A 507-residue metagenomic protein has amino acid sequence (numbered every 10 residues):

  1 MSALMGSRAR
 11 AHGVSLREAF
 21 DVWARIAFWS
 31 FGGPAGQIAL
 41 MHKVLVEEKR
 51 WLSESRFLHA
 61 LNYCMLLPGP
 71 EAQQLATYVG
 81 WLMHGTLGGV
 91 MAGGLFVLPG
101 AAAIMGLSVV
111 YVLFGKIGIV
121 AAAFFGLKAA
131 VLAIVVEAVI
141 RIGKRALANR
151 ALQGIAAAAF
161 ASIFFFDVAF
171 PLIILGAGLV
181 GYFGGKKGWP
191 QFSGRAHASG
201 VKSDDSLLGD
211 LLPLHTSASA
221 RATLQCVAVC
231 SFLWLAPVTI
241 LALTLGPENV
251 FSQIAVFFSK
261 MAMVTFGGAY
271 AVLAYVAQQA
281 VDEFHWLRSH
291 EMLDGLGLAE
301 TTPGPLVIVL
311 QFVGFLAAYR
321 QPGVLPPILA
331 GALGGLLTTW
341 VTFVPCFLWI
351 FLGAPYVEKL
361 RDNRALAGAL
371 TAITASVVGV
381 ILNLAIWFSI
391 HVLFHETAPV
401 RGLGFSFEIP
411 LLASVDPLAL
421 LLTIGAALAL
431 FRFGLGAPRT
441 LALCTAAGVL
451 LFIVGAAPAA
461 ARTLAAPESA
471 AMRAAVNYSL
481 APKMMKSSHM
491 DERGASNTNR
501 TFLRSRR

Functional and structural regions predicted by a protein language model:
M1-L67, E71, Y78-T302, L306-A465: Multi-pass membrane proteins that catalyze or facilitate reactions on polyprenyl-/lipid-phosphate substrates and their
R462, K483-K486: Charged/polar low-complexity intrinsically disordered segments
S469, R473-S479, S487-S488, R493-R500 (+1 more regions): Low-acidity, Ser/Thr- and Arg-rich intrinsically disordered low-complexity segments
